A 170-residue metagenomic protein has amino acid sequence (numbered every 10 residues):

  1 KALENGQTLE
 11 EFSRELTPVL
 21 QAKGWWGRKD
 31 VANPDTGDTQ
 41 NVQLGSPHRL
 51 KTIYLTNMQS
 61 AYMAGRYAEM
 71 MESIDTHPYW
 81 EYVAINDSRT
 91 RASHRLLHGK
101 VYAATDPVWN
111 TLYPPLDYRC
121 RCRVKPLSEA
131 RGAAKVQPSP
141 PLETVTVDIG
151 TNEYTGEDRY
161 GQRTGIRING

Functional and structural regions predicted by a protein language model:
K1-D117, K125-G170: Domain-core detector
